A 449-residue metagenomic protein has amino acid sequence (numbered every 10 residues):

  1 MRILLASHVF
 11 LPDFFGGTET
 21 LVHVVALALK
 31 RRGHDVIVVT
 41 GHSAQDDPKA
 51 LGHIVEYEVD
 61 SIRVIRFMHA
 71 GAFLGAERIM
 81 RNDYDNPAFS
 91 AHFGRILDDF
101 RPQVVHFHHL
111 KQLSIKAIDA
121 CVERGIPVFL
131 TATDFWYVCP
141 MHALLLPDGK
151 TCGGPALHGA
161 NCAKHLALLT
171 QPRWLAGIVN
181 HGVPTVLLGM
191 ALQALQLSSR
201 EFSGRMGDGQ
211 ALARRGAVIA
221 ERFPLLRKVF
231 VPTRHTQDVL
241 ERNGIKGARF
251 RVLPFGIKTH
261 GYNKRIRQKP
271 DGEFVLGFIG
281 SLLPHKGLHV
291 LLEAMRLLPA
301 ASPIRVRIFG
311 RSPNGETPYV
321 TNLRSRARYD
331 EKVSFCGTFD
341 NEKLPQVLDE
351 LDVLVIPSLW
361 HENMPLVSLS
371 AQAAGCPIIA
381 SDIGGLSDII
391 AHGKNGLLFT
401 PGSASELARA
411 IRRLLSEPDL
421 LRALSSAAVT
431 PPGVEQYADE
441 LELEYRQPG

Functional and structural regions predicted by a protein language model:
M1-R63, R124-I126, R296: N-terminal subdomain of nucleotide-sugar transferases
T20, F274, L283-L297, S405: A conserved mid-protein helix/loop that constitutes part of the nucleotide-sugar donor-binding site
E241, G247-R251, G256-E273, Q346: Acidic anion/phosphate-binding donor-loop and adjacent secondary structure in glycosyltransferase catalytic cores
R305-T321: Glycosyltransferase donor-sugar binding loop
V320-E342: Nucleotide-activated donor-binding/catalytic signature segment of Leloir-type glycosyltransferases, i.e., the conserved
P377-A380: Short hydrophobic beta-strand element within catalytic cores of glycosyltransferases and related nucleotide-activated
H392-G393, L397-A404, R413-P418: Conserved acidic donor-binding segment of nucleotide-sugar-dependent glycosyltransferases
D419-R446: A charged, aromatic-enriched C-terminal amphipathic alpha-helix characteristic of glycosyltransferases across folds
